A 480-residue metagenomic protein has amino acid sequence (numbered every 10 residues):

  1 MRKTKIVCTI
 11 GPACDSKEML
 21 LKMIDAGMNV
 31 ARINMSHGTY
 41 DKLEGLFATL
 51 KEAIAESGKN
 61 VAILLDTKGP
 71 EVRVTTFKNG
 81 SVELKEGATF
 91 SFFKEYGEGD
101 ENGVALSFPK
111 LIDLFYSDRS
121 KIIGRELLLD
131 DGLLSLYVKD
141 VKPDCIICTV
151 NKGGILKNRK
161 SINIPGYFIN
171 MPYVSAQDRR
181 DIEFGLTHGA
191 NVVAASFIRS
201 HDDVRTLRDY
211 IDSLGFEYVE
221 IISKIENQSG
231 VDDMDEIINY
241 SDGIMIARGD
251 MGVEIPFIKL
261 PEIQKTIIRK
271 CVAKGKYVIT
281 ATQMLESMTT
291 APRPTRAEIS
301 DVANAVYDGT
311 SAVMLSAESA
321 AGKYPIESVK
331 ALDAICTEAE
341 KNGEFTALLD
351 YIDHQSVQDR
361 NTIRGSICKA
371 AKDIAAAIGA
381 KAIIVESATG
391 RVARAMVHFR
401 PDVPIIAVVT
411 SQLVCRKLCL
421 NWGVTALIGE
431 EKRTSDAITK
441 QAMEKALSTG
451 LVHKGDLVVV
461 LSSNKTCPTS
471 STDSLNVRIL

Functional and structural regions predicted by a protein language model:
M1-L480: Non-catalytic helical/linker scaffolds that mediate oligomerization, partner binding, and domain coupling around large
